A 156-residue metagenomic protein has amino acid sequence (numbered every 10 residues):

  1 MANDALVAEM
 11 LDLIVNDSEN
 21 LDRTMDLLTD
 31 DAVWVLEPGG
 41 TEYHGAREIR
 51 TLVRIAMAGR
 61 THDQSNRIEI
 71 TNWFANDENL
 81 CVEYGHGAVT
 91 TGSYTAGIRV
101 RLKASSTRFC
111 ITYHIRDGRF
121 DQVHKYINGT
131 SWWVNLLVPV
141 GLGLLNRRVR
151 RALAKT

Functional and structural regions predicted by a protein language model:
M1-D30, R151-T156: Short, low-complexity N-terminal intrinsically disordered segments enriched in polar/charged residues
A2-N3, D17, E48, S131 (+1 more regions): Serine/threonine-rich low-complexity intrinsically disordered regions
D4-V7, A46-I49, S106: A structural signal for well-ordered alpha-helical scaffolds and beta->alpha junctions
A8-E9, D17, W34-P38, I98: Residue-level detector of alpha-helix boundaries and kinks
L21-N79, Y84: A solvent-exposed, acidic/Ser-Thr-rich amphipathic alpha-helical stretch
M57-T156: A beta-strand edge to alpha-helix "cap/lid" segment located at domain peripheries
